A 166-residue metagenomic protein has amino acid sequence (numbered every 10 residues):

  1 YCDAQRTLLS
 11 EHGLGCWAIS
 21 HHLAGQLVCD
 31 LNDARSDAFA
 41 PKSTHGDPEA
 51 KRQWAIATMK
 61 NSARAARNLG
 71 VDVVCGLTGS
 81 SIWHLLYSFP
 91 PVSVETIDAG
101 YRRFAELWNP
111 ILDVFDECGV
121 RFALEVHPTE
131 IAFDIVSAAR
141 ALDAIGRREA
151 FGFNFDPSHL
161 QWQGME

Functional and structural regions predicted by a protein language model:
Y1-E106, H159: Structural motif corresponding to the early beta-alpha repeats
I19, I97-E166: Acidic/histidine-rich catalytic cores of soluble enzymes
